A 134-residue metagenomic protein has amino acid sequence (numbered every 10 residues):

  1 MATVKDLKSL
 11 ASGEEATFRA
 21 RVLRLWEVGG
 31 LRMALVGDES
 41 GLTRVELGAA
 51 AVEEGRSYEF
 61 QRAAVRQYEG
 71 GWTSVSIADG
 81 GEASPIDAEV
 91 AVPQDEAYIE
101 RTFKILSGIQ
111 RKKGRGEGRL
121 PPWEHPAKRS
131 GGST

Functional and structural regions predicted by a protein language model:
M1-W26, A51, Y68-T134: OB-fold nucleic-acid-binding modules
L31-R56: Beta-strand/loop nucleic-acid-binding surfaces
R56-Y58, T73: Generic beta-strand structural signal
Q61-A64, G81: Small-residue (G/S/T/A) turn/hinge positions that recur once per unit in extracellular repeat modules
